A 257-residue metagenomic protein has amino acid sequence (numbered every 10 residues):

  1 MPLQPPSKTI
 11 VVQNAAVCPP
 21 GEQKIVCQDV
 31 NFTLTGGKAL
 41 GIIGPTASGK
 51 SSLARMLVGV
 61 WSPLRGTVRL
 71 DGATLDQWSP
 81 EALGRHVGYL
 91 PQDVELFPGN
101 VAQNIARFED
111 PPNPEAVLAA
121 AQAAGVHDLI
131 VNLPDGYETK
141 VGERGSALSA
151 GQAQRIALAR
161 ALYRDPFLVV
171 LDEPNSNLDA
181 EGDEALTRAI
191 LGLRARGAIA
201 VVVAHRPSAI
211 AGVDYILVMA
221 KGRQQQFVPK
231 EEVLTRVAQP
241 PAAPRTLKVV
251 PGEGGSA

Functional and structural regions predicted by a protein language model:
V58: Helix-to-loop junction immediately C-terminal to a conserved catalytic motif
G66-A73, L83: Conserved ABC transporter NBD signature motif
R69, Q77, A102-E143, T187-R188 (+3 more regions): ABC ATPase nucleotide-binding domain helical subdomain, centered on the C-loop/LSGGQ "ABC signature"
D165: Conserved catalytic motifs of ABC-family nucleotide-binding domains
V169-E173: Catalytic Walker B motif of ABC-type/P-loop ATPase nucleotide-binding domains
D183-R196: Helical segment within the ABC ATPase nucleotide-binding domain
A211-V218: Conserved catalytic segment of ABC-fold P-loop ATPases
